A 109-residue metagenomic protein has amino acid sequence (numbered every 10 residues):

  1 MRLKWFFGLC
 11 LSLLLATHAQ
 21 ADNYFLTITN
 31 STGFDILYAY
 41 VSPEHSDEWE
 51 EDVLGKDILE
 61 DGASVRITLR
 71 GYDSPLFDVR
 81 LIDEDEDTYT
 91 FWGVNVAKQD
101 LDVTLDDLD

Functional and structural regions predicted by a protein language model:
M1-F7: Bacterial N-terminal signal peptides that target proteins for export
G8-A16: Bacterial N-terminal signal peptides
Q20-D22: Boundary of Sec targeting at the N-terminus
L26-G33: Asparagine-centered strand-capping/turn motif at beta-strand->loop junctions
F34-Y38, Y89: Short acidic/proline- and small/hydrophobic-mixed sequence motifs that coincide with surface turns and coil-to-beta
D47-D73: Intrinsically disordered, low-complexity Pro/Gly/Ser/Thr-rich segments with frequent PxxP/GP/PP motifs and embedded
S74-E84: A short, solvent-exposed beta-strand micro-motif common in secreted/extracellular proteins
T88-D109: Extracellular beta-sheet/turn segments enriched in Thr/Pro/Gly and aliphatic residues
